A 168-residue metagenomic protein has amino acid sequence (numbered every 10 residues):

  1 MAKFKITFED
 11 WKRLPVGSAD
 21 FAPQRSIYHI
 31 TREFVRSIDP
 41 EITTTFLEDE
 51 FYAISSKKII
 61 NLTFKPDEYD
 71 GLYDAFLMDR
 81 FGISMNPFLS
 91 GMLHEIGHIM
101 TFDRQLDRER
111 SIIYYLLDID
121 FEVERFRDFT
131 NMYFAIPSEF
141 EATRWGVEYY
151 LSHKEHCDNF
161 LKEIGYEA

Functional and structural regions predicted by a protein language model:
M1-A19, E124-D128: A short, surface-exposed helix-loop junction/capping segment
E9-R25, A135, G146-Y150: A short, highly charged nucleic-acid-interacting micro-segment common to nuclease and nuclease-linked defense proteins
F21-D39: Zn2+-dependent metallopeptidase catalytic core
T43-N86, I96-D103: Active-site scaffold of zinc-dependent metalloenzymes
M85-L89, E163: Alpha-helical scaffolds flanking conserved acidic
P87, F102-S138: Post-HEXXH active-site segment of zinc metalloproteases
M132-P137, W145-A168: Short helix/loop segments within enzyme catalytic domains that coordinate or immediately flank catalytic cofactors
